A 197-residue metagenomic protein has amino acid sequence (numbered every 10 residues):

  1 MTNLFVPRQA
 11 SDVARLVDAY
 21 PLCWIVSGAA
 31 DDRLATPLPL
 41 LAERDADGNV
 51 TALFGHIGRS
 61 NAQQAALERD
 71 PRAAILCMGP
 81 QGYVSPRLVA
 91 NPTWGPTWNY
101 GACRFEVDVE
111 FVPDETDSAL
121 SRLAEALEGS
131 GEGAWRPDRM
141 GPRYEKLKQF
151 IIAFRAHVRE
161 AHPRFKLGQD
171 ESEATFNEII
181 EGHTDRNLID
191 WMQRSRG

Functional and structural regions predicted by a protein language model:
M1-W24: Short, basic/aromatic recognition patches
A14, W94, R143-K146: A generic local secondary-structure boundary/capping motif
D18, R69-A73, S121-G129: Short, intrinsically disordered, mixed-charge
A19, L34, N49, R69 (+2 more regions): A short, structural micro-pattern
Y20-R59, I75: Short beta-strand segments
F54, A74, E106, A153-H157: Beta-strand secondary-structure signal
R59-A119: Short, structured beta-strand-loop surface elements
E110-G197: C-terminal edge-of-domain segments
